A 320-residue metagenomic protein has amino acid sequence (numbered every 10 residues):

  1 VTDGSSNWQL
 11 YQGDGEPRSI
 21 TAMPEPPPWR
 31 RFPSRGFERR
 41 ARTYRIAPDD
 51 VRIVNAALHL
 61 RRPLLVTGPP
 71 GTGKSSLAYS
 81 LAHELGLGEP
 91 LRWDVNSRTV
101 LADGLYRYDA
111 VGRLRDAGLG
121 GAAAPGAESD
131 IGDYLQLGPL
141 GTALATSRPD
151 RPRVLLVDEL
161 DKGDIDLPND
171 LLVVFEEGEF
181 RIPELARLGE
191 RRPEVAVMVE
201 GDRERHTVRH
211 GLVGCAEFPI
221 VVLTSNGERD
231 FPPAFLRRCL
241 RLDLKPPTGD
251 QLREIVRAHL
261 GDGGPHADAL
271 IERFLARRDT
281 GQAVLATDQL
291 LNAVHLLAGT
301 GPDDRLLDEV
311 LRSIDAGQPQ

Functional and structural regions predicted by a protein language model:
V1-Q320: C-terminal regulatory/interaction module of P-loop NTP-utilizing enzymes
